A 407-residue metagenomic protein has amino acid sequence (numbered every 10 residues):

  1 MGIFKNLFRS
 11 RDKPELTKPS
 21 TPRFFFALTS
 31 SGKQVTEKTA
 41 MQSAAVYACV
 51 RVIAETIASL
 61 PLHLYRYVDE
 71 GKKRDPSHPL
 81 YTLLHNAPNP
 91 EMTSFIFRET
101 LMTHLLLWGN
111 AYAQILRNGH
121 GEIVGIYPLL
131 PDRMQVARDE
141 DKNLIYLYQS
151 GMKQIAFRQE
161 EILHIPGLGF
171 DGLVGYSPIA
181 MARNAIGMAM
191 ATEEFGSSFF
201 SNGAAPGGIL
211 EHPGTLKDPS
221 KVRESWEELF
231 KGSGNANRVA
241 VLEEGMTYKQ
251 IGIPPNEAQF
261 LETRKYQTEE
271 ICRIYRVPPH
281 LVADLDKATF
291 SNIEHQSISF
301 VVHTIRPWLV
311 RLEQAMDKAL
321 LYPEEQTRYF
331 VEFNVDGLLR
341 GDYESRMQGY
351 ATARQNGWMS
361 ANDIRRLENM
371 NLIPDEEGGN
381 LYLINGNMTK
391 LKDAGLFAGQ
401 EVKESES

Functional and structural regions predicted by a protein language model:
M1-F260, R264-Y266, E270-R273, V277-H280 (+4 more regions): Structured, contiguous alpha/beta core segments that scaffold functional sites
T268, E313, A361: Generic structural marker for isolated residues within well-ordered, non-membrane alpha-helices of soluble domains
I293-E294: Small-residue-rich helix-loop
S297-Q326, F330, N380-S407: Long, compositionally biased
V335-L339, A353: Non-transmembrane, aqueous-exposed alpha-helical and coiled segments at domain scale
G349-Q355: Short, amphipathic alpha-helical "recognition" segments used to contact nucleic acids or chromatin
